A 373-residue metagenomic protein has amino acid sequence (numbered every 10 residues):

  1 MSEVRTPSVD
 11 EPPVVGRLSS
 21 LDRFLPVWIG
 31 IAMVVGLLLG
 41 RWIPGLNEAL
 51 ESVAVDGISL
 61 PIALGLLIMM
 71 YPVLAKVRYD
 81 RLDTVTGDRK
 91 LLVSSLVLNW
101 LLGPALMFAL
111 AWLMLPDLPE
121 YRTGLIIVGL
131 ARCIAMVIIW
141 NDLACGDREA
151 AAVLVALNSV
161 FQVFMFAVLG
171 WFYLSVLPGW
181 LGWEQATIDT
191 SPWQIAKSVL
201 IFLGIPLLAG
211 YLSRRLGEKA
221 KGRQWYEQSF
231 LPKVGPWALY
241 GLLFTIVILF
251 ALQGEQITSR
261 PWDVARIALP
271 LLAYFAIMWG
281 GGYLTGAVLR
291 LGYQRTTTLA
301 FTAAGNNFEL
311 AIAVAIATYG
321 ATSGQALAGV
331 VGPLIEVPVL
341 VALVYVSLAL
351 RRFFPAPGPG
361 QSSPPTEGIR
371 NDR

Functional and structural regions predicted by a protein language model:
M1-A75, D80-A303, F308-R373: Alpha-helical transmembrane segments of multi-pass small-molecule/ion transporters
